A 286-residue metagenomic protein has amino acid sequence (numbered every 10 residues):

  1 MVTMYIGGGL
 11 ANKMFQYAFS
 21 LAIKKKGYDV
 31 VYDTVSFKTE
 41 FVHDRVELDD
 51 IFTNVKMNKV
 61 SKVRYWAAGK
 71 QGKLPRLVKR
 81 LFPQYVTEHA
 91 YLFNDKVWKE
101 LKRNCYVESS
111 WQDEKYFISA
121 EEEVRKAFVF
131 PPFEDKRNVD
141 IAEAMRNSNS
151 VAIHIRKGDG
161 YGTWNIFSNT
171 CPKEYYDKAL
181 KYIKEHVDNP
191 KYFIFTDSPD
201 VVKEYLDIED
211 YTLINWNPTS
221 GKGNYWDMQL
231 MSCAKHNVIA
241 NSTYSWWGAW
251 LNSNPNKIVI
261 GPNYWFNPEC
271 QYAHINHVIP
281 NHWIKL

Functional and structural regions predicted by a protein language model:
M1, G27, S148-S150, N189-P190 (+1 more regions): A general structural motif
M1-E40, R45: N-terminal pre-catalytic "stem/leader" segment of glycosyltransferase-like enzymes
G9-A11, S36-E40, W111-K115, R156-Y161 (+5 more regions): Short, solvent-exposed loop/turn segments at secondary-structure junctions
L10, K184-Y272: Donor-binding and catalytic core of enzymes assembling or modifying cell-surface/extracellular glycoconjugates
F15, F41-R45, W164, K203-L206 (+1 more regions): A short acidic (Asp/Glu
Y32-T34, A152-R156, K191-T196, G261: Short beta-strand segments
V42-N189: Secretory-pathway luminal glycosyltransferase catalytic domains
N267-L286: Leloir-type glycosyltransferase catalytic cores
